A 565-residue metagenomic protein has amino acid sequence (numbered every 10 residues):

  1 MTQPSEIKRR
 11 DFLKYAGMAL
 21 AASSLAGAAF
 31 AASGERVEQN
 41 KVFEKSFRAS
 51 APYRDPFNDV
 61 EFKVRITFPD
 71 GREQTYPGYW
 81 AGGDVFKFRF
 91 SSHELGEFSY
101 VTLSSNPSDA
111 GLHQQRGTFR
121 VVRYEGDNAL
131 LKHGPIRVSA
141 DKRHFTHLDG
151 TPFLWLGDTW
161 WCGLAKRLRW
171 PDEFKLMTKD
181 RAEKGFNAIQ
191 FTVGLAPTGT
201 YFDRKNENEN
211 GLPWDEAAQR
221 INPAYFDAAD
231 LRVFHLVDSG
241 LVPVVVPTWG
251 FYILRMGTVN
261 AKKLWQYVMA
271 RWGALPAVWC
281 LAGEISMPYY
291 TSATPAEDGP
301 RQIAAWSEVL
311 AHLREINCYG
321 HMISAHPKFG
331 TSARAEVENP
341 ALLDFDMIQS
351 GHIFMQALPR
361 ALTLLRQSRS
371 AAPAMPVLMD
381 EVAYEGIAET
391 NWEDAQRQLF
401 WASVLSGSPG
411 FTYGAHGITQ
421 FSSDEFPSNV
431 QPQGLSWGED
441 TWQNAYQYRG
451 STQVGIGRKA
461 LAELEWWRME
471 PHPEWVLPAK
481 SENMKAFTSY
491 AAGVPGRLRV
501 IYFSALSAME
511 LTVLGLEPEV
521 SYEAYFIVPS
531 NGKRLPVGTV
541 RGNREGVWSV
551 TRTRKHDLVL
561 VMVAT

Functional and structural regions predicted by a protein language model:
M1-I7: Secretory targeting signals
D11-A31: N-terminal export signals
P52, Y384-I387, Q396-G538, T553-A564: Aromatic- and carboxylate-lined catalytic core of secreted/periplasmic carbohydrate-active enzymes
Q74-R89, A129-V246: Active-site-adjacent substrate/metal-binding segments within catalytic domains of carbohydrate-active enzymes
G78-V138: Extended acidic/polar, glycine-enriched regions that form or flank non-catalytic beta-rich accessory modules
T159-R169, G211-A224, W249-V259, A282-Q302 (+2 more regions): The substrate-binding groove and active-site-proximal loops of carbohydrate-active enzymes, especially glycoside
T258-P376: Active-site neighborhood of glycoside hydrolase catalytic domains
P340-E425: Catalytic-core region of carbohydrate-active enzymes that cleave or remodel glycosidic bonds
